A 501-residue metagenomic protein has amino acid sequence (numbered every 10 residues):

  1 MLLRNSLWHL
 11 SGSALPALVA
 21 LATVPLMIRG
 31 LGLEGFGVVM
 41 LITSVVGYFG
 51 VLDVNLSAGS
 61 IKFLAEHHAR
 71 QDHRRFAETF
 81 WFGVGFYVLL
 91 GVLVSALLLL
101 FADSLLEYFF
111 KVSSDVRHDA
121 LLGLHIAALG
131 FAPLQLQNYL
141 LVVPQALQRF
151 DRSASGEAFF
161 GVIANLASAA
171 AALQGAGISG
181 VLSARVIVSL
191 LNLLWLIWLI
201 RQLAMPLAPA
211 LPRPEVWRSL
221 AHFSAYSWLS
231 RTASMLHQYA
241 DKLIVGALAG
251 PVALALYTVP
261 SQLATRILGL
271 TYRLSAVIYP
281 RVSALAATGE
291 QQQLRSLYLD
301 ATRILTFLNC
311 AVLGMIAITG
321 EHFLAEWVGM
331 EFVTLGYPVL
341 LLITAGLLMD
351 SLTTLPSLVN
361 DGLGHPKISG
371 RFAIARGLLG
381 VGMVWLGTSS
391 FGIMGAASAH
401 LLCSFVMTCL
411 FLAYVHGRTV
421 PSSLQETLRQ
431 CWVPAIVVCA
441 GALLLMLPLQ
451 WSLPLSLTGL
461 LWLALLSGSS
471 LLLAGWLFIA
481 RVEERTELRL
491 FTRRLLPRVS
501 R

Functional and structural regions predicted by a protein language model:
M1-L21, R74-F82, H118-L122, L199 (+4 more regions): N-terminal membrane topogenesis motif
L2, I178, L196-Q238, V277 (+3 more regions): Interhelical loop/hinge segments that connect adjacent transmembrane helices in multipass membrane
L2-E66, F82, F86, G91-L99 (+5 more regions): Signature of the first transmembrane helix
L15, G50, G85-A233, Q238-Y239: Hydrophobic transmembrane helix module of multi-pass membrane transport proteins
P16-A20, I42-G50, V54-I61, I126-Q145 (+12 more regions): Short runs within selected transmembrane alpha-helices of multi-pass transporters and secretion channels
V54-R70, Q145-A146, A204-M205, P260 (+2 more regions): Helix-loop junctions and terminal segments of transmembrane helices in multi-pass membrane transport/translocation
A102-I126, I316-D350, V420: Interfacial segments at transmembrane-helix termini and the short loops linking adjacent helices
S422-L424, M446-R501: Membrane-proximal transmembrane or re-entrant/amphipathic helices at the cytosolic face
